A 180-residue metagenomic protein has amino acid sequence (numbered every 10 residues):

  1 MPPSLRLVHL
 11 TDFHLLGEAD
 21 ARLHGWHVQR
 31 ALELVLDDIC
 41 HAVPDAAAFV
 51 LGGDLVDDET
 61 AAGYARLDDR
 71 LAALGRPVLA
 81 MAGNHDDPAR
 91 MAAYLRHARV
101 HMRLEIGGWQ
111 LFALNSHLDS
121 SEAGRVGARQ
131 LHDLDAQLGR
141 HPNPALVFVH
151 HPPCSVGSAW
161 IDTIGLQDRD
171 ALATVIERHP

Functional and structural regions predicted by a protein language model:
M1-R66, R140, V156: N-terminal active-site segment of His-dependent metallophosphoesterases
S4, A46, G75, H101 (+1 more regions): A general structural motif
S4-G17, G108-L118, L146-H150: Active-site-proximal beta-strand elements of phosphoester/diester hydrolases
L10-T11, A47-D54, V78-N84, N115 (+2 more regions): Active-site neighborhood of phospho(di)ester-bond hydrolases with catalytic His/Asp-centered motifs
H14, V56, H85-D86, L118 (+1 more regions): Short, glycine/serine-rich, charged loops/turns that create anion-binding and catalytic segments at active sites
L16-R22, A89, L118-A123, S155-A159: A short acidic, helix-capping loop that chelates divalent metal ions and anchors anionic groups
L34-A48, G124-P180: His/acidic metal-ligating clusters that form di-metal
T60-R140, L166-E177: Extended active-site neighborhood of metal-dependent phosphoesterases/phosphodiesterases
